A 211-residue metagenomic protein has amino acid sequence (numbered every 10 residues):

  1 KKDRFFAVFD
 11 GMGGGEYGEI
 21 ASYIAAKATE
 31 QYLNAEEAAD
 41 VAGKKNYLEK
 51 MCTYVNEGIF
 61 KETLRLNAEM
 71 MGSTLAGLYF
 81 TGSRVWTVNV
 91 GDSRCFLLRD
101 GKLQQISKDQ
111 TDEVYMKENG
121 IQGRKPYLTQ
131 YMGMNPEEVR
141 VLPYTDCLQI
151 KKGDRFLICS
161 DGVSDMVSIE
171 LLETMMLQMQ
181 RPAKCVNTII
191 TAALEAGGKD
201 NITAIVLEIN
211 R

Functional and structural regions predicted by a protein language model:
K1-R211: PP2C/PPM-type serine/threonine phosphatase catalytic domain
